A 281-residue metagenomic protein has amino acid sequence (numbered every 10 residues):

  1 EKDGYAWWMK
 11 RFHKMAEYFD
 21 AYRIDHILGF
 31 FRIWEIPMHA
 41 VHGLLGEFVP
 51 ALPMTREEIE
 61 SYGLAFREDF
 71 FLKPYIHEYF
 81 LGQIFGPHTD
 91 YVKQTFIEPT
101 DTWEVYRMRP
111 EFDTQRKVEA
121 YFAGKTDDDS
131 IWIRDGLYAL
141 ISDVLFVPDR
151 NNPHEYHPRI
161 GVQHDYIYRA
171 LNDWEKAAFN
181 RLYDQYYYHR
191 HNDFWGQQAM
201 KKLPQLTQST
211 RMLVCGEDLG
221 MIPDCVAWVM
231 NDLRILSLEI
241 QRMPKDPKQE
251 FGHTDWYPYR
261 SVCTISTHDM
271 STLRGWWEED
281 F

Functional and structural regions predicted by a protein language model:
E1-F281: Catalytic cores of glycan-processing enzymes that make or break glycosidic bonds
